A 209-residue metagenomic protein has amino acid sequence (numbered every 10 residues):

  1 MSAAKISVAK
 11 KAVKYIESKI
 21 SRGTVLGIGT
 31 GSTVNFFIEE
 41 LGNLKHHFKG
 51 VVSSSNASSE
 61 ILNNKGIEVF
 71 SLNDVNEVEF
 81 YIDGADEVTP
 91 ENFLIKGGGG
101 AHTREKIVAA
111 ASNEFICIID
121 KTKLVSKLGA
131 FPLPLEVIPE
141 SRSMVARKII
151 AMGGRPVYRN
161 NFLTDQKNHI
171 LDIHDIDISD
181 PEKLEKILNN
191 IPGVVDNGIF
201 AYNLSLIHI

Functional and structural regions predicted by a protein language model:
M1-G84: N-terminal active-site beta-alpha-beta segment that forms phosphate/nucleotide-binding and substrate-recognition loops
A3-S7, N56-I207: Conserved phosphate- and dinucleotide-binding cores of soluble alpha/beta proteins, encompassing both enzyme active
I38, I207-I209: Polar low-complexity intrinsically disordered regions
